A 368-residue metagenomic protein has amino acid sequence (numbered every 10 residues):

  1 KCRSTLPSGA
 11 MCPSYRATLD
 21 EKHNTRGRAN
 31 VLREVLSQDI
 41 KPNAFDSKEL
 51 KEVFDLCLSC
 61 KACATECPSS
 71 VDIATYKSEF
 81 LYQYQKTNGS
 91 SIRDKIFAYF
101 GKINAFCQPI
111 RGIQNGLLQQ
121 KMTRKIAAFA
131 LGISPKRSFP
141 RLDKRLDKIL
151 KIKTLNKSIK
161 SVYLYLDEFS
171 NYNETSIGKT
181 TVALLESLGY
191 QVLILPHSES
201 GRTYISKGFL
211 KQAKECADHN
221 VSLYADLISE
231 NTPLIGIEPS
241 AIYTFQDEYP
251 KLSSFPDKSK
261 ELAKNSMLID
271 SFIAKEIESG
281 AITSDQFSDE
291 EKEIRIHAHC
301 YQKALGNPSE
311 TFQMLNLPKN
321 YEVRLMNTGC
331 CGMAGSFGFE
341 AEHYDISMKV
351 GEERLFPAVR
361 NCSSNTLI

Functional and structural regions predicted by a protein language model:
K1-L56, T75-G89, D94, A98: Ferredoxin-type iron-sulfur electron-transfer modules and their immediate structural context
K1-P13, K22, E49-V71, I103 (+4 more regions): Cysteine-centered iron-sulfur cluster-binding motifs in ferredoxin-type domains/subunits of redox enzymes
L19, F45-L50, C63, I126 (+2 more regions): Short, well-ordered helical secondary-structure segments
I40, A64-C67, Y249, S253: Short amphipathic alpha-helical interaction patches enriched in hydrophobic/aromatic residues with interspersed Lys/Arg
A74-I368: Iron-sulfur cluster-binding electron-transfer modules in prokaryotic oxidoreductases
